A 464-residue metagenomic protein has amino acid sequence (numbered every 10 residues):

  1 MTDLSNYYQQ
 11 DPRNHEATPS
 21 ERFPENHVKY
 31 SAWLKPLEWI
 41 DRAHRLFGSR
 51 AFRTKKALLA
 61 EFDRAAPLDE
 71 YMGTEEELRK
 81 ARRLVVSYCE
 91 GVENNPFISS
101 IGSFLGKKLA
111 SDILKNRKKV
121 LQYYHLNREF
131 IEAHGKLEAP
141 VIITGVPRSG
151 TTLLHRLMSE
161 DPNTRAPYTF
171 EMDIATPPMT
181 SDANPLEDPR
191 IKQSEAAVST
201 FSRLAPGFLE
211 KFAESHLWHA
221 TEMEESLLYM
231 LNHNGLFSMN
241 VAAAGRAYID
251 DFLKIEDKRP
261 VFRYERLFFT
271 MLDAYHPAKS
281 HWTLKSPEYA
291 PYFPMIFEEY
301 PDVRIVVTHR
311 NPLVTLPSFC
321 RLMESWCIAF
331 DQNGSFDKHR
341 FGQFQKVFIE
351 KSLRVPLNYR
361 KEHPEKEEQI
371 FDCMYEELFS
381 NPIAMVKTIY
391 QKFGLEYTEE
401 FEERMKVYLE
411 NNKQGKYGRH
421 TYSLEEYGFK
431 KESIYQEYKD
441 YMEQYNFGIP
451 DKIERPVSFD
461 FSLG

Functional and structural regions predicted by a protein language model:
M1-Q122, A244-R263, D273-H276, F319-D372 (+1 more regions): PAPS-dependent sulfotransferases, especially Golgi type II membrane carbohydrate sulfotransferases
Q122-H134: Pre-Walker A adenine-sensing motif
I142-T164: Glycine-rich phosphate-binding P-loop
R165-D173: Short beta-strand-centered segment that lines the nucleotide-binding/catalytic pocket of NTP-utilizing
D173-W282: PAPS-dependent sulfation machinery
F268, A274, A278-D302: Flexible, glycine/threonine-enriched loop-and-boundary segments that flank and lead into catalytic domains of large
W282-K285, V307-H309, D372-M374: Short beta-strand segments
I296-R321: Conserved phosphate-donor/acceptor-positioning beta-strand/loop module used by diverse small-molecule
